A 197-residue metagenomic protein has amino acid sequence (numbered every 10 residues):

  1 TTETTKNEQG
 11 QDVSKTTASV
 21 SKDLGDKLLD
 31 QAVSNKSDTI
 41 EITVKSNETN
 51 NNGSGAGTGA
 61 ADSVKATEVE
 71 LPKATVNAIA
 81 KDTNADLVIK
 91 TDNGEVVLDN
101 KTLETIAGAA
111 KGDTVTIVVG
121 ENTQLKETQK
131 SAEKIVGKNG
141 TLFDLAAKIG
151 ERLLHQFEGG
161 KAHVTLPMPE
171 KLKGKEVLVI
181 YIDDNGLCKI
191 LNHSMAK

Functional and structural regions predicted by a protein language model:
T1-T5, T16: Serine/threonine-rich low-complexity intrinsically disordered regions
Q9-L178, D183: Proteolytic processing hotspots in large secreted/extracellular or virion-associated proteins and select intracellular
N185-H193: Surface-exposed loop/edge segments in extracytoplasmic proteins
